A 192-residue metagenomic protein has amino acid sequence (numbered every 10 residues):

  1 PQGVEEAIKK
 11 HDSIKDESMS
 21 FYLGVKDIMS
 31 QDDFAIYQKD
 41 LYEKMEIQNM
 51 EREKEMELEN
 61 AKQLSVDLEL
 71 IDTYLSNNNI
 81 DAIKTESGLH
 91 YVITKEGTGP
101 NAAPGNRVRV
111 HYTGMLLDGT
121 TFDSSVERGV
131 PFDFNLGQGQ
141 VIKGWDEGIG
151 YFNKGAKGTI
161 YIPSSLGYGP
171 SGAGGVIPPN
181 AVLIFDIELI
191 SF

Functional and structural regions predicted by a protein language model:
P1-F192: Cross-family detector of peptidyl-prolyl cis-trans isomerase
